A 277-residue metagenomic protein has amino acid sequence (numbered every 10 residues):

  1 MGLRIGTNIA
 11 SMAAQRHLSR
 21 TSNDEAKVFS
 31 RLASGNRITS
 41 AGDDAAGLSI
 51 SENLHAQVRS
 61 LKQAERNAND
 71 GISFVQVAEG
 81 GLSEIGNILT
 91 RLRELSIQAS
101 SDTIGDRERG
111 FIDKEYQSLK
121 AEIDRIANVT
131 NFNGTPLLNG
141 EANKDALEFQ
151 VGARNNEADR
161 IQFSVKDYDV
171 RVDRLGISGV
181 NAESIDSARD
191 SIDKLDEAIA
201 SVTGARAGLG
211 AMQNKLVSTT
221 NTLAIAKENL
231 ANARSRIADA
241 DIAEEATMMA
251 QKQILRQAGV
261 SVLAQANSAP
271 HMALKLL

Functional and structural regions predicted by a protein language model:
M1-L277: Primary detection of the long, small/polar-rich alpha-helical "axial" segments characteristic of bacterial flagellar
